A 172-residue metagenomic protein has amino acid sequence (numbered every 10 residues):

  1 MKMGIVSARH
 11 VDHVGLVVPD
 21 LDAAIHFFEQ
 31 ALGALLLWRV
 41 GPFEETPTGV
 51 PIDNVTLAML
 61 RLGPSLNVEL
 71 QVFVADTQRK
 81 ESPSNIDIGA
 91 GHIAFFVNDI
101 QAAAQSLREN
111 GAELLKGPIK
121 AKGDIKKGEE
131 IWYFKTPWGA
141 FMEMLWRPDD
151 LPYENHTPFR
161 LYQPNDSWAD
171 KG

Functional and structural regions predicted by a protein language model:
M1-S7, L16, F95, Q101-G172: Vicinal oxygen chelate
H13, I88-H92: Eukaryotic phosphotyrosine signaling hubs
V17-S65, A102, E109, K122-K127 (+1 more regions): Core segments of cupin and vicinal oxygen chelate
L35-S84, F134-T136, F141-P148: Conserved short beta-strand elements that form part of the metal-binding/catalytic scaffold of enzyme active sites
